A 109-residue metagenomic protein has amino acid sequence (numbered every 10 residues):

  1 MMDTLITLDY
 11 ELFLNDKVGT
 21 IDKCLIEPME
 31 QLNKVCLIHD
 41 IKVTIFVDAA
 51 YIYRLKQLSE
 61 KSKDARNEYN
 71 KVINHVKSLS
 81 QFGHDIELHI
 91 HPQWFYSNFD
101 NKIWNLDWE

Functional and structural regions predicted by a protein language model:
M1-E109: Catalytic alpha-helical scaffold of carbohydrate-active enzymes acting on polysaccharides/glycoconjugates
